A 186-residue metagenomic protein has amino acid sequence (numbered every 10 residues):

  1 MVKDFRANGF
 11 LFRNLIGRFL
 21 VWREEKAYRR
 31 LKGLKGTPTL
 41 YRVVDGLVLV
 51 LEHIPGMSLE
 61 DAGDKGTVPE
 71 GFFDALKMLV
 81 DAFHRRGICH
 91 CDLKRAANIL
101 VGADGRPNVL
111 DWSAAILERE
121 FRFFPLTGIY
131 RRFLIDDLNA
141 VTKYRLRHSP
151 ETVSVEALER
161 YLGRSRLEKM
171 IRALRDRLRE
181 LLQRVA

Functional and structural regions predicted by a protein language model:
M1, V48-L51: Conserved hydrophobic/aromatic residues on the N-lobe beta-strands of protein kinase domains
M1-R29: ATP-binding glycine-rich loop module of kinase domains
D4-R6, R42, E52-H53, D111-W112: Residue-level recognition of conserved beta-strand positions in structured domain cores
G9-F10, S58, N98, L117: Conserved protein kinase catalytic core
L11-L15, G63-V68, R122-Y130: Short helix/strand-bridging catalytic loops that position acidic/His residues to coordinate divalent metals and engage
E24-T37, E52, M57-G102, R106-L110 (+1 more regions): Conserved kinase catalytic-core helix
P38-L49: Short beta-strand micro-motifs within the conserved protein kinase catalytic domain, predominantly in the N-lobe
G102-A186: C-lobe/activation-segment region of protein kinase-like
